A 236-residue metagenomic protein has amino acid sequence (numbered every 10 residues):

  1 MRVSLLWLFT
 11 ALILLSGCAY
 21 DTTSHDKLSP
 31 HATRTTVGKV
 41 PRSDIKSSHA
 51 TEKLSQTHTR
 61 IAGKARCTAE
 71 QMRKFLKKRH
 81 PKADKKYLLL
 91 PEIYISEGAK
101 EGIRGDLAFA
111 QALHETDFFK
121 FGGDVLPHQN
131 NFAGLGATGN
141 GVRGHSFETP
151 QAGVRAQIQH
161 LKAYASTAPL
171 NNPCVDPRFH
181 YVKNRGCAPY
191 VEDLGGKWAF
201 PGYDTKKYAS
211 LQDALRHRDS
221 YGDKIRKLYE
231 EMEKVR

Functional and structural regions predicted by a protein language model:
R2-F9: Sec-dependent signal peptide recognition, specifically the positively charged N-region followed immediately by
L15-G17: C-terminal motif of bacterial Sec signal peptides marking the signal peptidase cleavage site
A19-R236: Catalytic cores of secreted/periplasmic lytic hydrolases that degrade extracellular macromolecules
